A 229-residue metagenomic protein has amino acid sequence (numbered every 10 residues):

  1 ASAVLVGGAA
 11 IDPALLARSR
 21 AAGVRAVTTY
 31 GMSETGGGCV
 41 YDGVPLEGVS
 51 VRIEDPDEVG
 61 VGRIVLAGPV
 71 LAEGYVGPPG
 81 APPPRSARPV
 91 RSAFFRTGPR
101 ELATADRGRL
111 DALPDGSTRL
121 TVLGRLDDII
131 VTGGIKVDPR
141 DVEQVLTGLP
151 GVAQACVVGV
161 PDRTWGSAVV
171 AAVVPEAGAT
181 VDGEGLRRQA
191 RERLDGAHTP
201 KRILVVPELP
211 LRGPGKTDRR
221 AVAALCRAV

Functional and structural regions predicted by a protein language model:
A1-G43, S50-D55: Gly/Ser/Thr-rich phosphate-binding loop
V44-P45, D57-P99, V137: Conserved ATP/PPi-binding loop(s) of AMP-dependent carboxylate-activating enzymes
V51-I53, P82-P83, V90-F94, D106-L110 (+1 more regions): A structural signal for short hydrophobic beta-strand segments in well-ordered beta-sheet cores
G68, R100-H198: AMP-binding/adenylate-forming catalytic core of the ANL superfamily
D195-K216: AMP-binding/adenylate-forming catalytic domain of the ANL superfamily
K216-V229: Phosphopantetheine-dependent thiolation modules in NRPS/PKS and related acyl-activating systems
